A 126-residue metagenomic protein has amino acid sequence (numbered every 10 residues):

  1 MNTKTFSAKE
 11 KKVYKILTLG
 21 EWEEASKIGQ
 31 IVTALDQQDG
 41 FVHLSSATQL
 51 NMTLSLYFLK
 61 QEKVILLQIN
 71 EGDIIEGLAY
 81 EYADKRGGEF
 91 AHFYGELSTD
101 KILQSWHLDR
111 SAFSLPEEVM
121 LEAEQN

Functional and structural regions predicted by a protein language model:
N2-N126: Conserved, structured core segments of small domains
